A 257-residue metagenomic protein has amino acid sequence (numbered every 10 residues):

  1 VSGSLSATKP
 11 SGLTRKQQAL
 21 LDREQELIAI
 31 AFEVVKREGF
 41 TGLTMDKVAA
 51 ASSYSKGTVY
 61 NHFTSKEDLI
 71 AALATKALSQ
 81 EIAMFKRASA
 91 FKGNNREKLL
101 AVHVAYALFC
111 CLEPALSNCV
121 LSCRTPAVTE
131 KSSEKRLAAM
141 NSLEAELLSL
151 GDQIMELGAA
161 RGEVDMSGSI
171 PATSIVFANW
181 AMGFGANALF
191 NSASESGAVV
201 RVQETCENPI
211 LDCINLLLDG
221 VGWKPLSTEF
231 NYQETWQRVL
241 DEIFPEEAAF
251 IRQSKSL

Functional and structural regions predicted by a protein language model:
V1-E38, G42-A51, D68-A71: Basic, helix-initiating cap at the start of DNA-binding domains
V1-S11, S149, Q153-R161, G185-L257: C-terminal peripheral helix-coil segments that are non-catalytic and often amphipathic
S52-F63: Short hydrophobic/aromatic patch on the recognition helix
I70-Q80, V120: Alpha-helical DNA-contacting segments of helix-turn-helix folds
A72, K86-L116, A138, A172 (+1 more regions): Hydrophobic alpha-helical connector segments
A88-K92, R124-V128, F190-G197: Secondary-structure edge/capping motif, primarily at the C-terminal ends of alpha-helices and the immediately following
L100-P126, E146-Q153, N179-F184: Helical hydrophobic small-molecule/effector-binding pocket
A115-L150, E163-S174, V199-Q203: Short secondary-structure transition hinges
